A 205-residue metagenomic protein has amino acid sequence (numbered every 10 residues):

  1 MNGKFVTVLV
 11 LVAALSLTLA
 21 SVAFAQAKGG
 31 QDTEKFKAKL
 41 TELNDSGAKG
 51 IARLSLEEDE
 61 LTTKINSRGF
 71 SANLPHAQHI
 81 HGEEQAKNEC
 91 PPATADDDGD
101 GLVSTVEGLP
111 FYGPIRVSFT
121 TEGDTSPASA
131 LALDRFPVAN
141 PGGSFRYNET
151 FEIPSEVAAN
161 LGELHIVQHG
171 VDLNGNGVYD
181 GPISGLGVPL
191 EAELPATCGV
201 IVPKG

Functional and structural regions predicted by a protein language model:
M1-L9: Bacterial N-terminal signal peptides that target proteins for export
L9-T18: Bacterial N-terminal signal peptides
A20-V22: N-terminal signal peptide c-region/cleavage motif recognized by signal peptidases
F24-G205: N-terminal leader/targeting pre-sequences
